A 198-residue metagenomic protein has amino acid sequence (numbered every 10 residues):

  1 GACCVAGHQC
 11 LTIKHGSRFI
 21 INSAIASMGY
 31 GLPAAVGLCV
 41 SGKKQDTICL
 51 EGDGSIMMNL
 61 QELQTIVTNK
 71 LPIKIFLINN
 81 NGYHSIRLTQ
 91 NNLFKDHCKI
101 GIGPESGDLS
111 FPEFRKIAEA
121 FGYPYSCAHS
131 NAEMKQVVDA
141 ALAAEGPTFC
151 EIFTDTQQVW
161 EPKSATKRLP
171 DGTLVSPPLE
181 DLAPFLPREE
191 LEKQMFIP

Functional and structural regions predicted by a protein language model:
G1-A2: Active-site pocket-lining segments that scaffold enzyme catalytic pockets across diverse folds
V5-P198: Thiamine diphosphate
